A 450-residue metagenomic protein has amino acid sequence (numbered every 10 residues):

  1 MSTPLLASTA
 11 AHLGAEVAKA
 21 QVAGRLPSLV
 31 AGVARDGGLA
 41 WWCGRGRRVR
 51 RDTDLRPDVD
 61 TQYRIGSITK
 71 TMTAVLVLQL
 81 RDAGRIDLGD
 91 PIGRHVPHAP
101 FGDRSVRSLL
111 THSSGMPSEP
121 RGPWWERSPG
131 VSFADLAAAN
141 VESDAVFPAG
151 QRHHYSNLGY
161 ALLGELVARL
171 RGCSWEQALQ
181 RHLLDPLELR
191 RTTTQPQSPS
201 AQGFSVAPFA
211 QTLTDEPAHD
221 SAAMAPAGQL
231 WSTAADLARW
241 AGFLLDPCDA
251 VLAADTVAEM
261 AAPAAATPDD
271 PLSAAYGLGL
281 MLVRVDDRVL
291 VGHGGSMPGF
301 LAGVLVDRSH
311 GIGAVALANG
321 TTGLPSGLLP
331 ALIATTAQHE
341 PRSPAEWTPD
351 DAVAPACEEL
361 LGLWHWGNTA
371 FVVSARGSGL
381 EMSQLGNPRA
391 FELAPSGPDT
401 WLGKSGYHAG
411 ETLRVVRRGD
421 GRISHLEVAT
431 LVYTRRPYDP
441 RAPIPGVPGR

Functional and structural regions predicted by a protein language model:
S2-C43, A168-R169, C173, Q177-R181 (+2 more regions): Catalytic loop of the DD-peptidase/beta-lactamase superfamily, centered on the K-T-G motif and neighboring
A7, A11, A23, P27 (+6 more regions): Active-site-proximal loop and beta-strand segments within enzyme catalytic domains
T111-G115, D185, L189, F243: Glycine-rich, acidic and aromatic/proline-enriched surface loops and short helix-turn segments that act as binding
R191-T194: Mid-domain, small-residue-enriched loop/turn segments at the edges of structured enzyme/sensor domains
